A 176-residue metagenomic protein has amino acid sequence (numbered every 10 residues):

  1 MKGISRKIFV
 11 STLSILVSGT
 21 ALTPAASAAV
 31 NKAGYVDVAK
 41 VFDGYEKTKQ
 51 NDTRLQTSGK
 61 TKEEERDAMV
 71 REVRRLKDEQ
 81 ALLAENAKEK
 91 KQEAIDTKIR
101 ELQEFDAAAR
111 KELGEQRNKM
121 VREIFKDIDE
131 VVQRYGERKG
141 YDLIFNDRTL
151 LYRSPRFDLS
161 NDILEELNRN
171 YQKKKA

Functional and structural regions predicted by a protein language model:
K2-T12: Bacterial N-terminal signal peptides that target proteins for export
V17-A25: C-terminal segment of classical bacterial N-terminal signal peptides
A28-L150, N170-A176: Amphipathic alpha-helical segments
